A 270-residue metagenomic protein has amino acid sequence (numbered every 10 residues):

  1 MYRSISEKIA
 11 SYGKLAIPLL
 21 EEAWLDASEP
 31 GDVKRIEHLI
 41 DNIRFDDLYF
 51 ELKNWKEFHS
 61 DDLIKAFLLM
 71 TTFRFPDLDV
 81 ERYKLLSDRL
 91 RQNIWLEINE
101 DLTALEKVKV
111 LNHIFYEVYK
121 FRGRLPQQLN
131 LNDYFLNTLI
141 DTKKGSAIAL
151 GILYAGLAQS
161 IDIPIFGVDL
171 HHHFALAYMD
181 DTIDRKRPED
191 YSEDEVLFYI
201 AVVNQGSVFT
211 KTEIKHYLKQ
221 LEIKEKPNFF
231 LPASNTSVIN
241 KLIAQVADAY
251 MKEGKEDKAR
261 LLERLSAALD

Functional and structural regions predicted by a protein language model:
M1-D270: A structural boundary/capping signal
